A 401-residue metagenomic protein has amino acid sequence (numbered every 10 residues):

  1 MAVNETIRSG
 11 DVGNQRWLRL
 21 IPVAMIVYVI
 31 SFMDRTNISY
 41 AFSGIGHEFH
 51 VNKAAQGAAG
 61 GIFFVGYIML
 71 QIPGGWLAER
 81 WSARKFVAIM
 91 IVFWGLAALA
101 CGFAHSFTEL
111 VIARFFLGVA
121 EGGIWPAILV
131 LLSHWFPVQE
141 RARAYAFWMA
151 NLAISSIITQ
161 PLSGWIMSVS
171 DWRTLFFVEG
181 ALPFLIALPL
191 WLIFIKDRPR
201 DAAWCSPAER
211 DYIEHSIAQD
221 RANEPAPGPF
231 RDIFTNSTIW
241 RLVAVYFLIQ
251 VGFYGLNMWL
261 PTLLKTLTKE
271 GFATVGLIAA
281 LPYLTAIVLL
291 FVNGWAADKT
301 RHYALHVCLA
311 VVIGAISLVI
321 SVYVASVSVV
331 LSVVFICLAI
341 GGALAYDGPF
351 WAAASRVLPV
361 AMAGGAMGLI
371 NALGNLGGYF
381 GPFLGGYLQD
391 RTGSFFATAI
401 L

Functional and structural regions predicted by a protein language model:
I38-S39, R231-G294, D347, W351 (+1 more regions): Extracytoplasmic gate region of multi-pass secondary transporters
H50, S82, F103-E109, A120 (+5 more regions): Helix-breaking motifs and short loop linkers at transmembrane-helix boundaries and internal kinks in secondary membrane
M69-T108: Conserved MFS/SLC helix-loop-helix module at the cytosolic interface between two early adjacent transmembrane helices
L70-S82, L289-H302, Q389-D390: Helix-to-loop junctions at the C-terminal end of transmembrane segments in multipass secondary transporters
R80-I91, D298-V311: Cytoplasmic membrane-interface "Motif A"-like loop-to-helix N-cap segments of 12-TM Major Facilitator Superfamily
A113-N151: Cytoplasmic helix-loop-helix junction between adjacent transmembrane helices in 12-TM secondary transporters
W148-A202: Helix-loop-helix hairpin linking two adjacent transmembrane segments in secondary transporters
Y303-A353: C-terminal transmembrane helical hairpin of 12-TM major facilitator-type secondary transporters
